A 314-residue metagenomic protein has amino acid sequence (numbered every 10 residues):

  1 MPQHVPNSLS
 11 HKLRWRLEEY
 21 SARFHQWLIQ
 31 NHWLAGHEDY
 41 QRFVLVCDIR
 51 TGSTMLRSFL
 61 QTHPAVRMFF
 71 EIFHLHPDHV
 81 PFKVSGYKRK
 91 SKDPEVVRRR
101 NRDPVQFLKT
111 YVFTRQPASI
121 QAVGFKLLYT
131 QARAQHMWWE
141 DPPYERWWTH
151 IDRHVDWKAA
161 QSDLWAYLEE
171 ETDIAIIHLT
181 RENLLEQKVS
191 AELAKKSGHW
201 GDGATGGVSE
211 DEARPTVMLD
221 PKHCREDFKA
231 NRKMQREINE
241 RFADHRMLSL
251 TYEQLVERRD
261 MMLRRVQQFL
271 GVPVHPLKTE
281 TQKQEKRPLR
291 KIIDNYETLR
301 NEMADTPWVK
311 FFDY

Functional and structural regions predicted by a protein language model:
P2-A122, Q284-I293, L299: PAPS-dependent sulfotransferase catalytic core
S8, K12, Q106-F107, D163-L164 (+5 more regions): Exposed alpha-helical structural elements
I72-F73, R181, K278-T279: Proline- and acidic/polar-enriched loop/turn elements at helix boundaries
G124-R241, H245-S249, D260-H275: PAPS-dependent sulfotransferase catalytic domain
G201-C224, H275-Y314: PAPS-dependent sulfotransferase catalytic core
Y252-E253: Short acidic donor-binding/metal-coordinating loop in glycosyltransferase active sites
V256: Acidic catalytic loop of the alpha/beta-hydrolase fold
